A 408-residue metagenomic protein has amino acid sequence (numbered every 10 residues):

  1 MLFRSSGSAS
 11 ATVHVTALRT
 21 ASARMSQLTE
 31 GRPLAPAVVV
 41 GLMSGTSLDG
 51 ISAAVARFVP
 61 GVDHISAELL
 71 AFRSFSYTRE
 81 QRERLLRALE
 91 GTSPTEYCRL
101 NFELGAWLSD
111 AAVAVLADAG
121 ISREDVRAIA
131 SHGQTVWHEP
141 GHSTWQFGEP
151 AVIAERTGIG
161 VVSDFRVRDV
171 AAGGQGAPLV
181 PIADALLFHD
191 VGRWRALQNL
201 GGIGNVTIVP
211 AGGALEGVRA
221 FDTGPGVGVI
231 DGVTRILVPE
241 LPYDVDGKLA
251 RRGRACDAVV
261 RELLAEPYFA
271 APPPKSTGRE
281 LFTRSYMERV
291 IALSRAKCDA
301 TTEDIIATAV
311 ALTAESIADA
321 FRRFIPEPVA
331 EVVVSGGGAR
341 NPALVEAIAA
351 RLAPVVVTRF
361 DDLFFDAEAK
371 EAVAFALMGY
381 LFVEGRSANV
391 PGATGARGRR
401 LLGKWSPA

Functional and structural regions predicted by a protein language model:
M1-L2: Short, small-residue-biased leader/transition segments that mark boundaries at the very start of proteins
R32-V38, P140-T144, I159-L241, L401: Phosphate-binding/catalytic loop of phosphoryl-transfer enzymes
L34-E68, A196-A211: Gly/Thr-rich phosphate-binding beta-strand-loop-beta motif of the actin/hexokinase/Hsp70
L48, G173, A307, A311 (+1 more regions): Glycine-rich phosphate-binding/hydrolytic loop that grips phosphoryl groups
G50-L70, S74-Y77, G213-A314, A318 (+2 more regions): Conserved ATP-utilizing enzyme core subdomain
A88-P150: Short beta-strand-loop/turn "lid" adjacent to the catalytic site in phosphate-handling enzymes
L108-L116, T302-P328: Phosphate/ATP-binding catalytic cores across multiple sugar-kinase/actin-like superfamilies, primarily ASKHA
V329-R351: Glycine-rich phosphate-binding loops at beta-strand->alpha-helix junctions
